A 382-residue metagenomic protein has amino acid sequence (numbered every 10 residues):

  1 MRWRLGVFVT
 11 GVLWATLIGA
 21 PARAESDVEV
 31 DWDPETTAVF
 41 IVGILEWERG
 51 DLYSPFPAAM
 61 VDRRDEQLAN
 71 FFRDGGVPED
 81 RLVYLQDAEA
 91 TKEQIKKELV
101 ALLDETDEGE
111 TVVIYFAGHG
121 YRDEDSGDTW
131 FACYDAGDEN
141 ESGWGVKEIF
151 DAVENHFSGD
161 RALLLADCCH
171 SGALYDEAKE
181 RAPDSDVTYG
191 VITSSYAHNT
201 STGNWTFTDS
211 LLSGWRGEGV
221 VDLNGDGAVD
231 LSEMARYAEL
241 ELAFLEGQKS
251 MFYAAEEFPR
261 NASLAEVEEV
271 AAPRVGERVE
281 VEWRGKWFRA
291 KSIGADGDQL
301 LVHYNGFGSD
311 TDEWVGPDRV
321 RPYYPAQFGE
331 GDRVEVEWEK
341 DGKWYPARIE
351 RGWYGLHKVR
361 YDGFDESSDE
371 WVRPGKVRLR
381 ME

Functional and structural regions predicted by a protein language model:
M1-W3: N-terminal secretory signal peptides that target proteins for export/translocation
L5-F8, A20-R274: Cysteine endopeptidase catalytic domains of the caspase/legumain-like
A271-E382: Eukaryotic chromatin- and chromosome-associated nuclear factors, especially histone mark writers/erasers/readers
